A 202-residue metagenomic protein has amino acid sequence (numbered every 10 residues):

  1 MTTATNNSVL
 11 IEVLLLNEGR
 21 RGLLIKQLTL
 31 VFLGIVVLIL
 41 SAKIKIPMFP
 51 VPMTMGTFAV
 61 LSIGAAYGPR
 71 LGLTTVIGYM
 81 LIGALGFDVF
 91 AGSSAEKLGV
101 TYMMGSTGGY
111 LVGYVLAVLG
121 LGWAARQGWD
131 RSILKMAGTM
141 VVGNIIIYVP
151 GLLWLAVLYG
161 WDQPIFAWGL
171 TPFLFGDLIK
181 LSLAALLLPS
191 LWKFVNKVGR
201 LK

Functional and structural regions predicted by a protein language model:
M1-T2, K202: Mature exported/compartmentalized surface modules and terminal targeting/interaction regions
T2-G19, K26, F32-L33, L40 (+1 more regions): Short helix-perturbing small/polar motifs within transmembrane alpha-helices
T2-T75: Hydrophobic transmembrane alpha-helices
F32, V36, L40, S62 (+11 more regions): Generic alpha-helical transmembrane segments of integral inner-membrane proteins, especially permease/transport modules
I39-K43, P47, A65, A84 (+7 more regions): Short hydrophobic alpha-helical membrane-anchoring segments
A42-L119: Alpha-helical membrane segments and adjacent membrane-interface helices in multi-pass membrane proteins
Y79-V89, T107-V115, W123-A124, Y159-P164 (+1 more regions): Juxtamembrane/interfacial segments around transmembrane helices
Q127-K202: Membrane-embedded alpha-helical hairpins and interfacial helices in multi-pass inner-membrane proteins
